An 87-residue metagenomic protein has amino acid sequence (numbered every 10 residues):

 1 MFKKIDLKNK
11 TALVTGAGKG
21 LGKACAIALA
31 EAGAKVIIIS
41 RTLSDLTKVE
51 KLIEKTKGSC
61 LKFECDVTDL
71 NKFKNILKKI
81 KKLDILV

Functional and structural regions predicted by a protein language model:
M1-K10: Flexible N-terminal pre-Rossmann segment of NAD(P)-dependent oxidoreductases
T11, G16-G20: Conserved glycine-rich cofactor-binding loop
L29: Aromatic pocket-lining residues of Rossmann-like dinucleotide-binding sites
A34-K48: Conserved glycine-rich Rossmann-like NAD(P)H-binding loop of the short-chain dehydrogenase/reductase
T56-S59, K78-L86: A glycine-rich helix->loop->beta "capping" turn within Rossmann-like NAD(P)(H)-dependent oxidoreductase domains
F63-N75: The beta1-alpha1 cofactor-binding region of Rossmann-like NAD(H)/NADP(H)-dependent oxidoreductases
